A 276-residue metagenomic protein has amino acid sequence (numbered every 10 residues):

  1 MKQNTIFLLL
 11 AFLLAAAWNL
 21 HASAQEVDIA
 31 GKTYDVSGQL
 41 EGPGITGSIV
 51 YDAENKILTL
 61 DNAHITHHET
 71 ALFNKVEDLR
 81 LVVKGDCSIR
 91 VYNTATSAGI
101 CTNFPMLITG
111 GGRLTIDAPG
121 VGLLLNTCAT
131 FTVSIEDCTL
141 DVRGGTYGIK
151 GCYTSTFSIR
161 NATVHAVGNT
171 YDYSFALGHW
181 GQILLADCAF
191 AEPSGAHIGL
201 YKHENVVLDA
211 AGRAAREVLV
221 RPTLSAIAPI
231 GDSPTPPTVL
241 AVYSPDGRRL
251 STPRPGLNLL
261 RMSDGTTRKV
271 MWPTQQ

Functional and structural regions predicted by a protein language model:
M1-L9, W18: Bacterial N-terminal signal peptides that target proteins for export
Q3, L259-Q276: C-terminal tail/sorting-segment detector
L14-A22: C-terminal segment of classical bacterial N-terminal signal peptides
A24-L224: A composition-driven surface/loop motif
R221-R248, Q276: Residue-level detector of functionally pivotal "anchor" positions at catalytic/ligand-binding pockets or at interdomain
L250-S251, R268: Generic structural signal for well-ordered beta-strand positions
R254-N258: A glycine-anchored, Pro-Gly-centered beta-turn/N-cap motif
